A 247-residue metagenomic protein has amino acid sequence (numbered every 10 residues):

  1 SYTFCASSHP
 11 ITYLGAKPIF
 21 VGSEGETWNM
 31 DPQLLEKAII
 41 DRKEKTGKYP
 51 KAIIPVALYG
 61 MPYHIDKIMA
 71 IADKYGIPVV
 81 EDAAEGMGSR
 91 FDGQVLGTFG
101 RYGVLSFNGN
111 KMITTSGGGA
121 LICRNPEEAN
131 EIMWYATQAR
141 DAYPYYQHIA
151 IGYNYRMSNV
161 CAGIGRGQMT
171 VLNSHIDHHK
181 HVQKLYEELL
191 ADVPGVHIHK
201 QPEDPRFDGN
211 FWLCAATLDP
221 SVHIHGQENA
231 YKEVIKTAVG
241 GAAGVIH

Functional and structural regions predicted by a protein language model:
S1-P32, L58: Substrate-binding/gating loop at the entrance of the active-site cleft, primarily in PLP-dependent aminotransferase-like
T3, N110-M112, E203-P205: Short polar/acidic secondary-structure junctions
A6, Y13, K48, G97-F99 (+3 more regions): A generic fold-level signal
H9-I11, I71, V160: Hydrophobic/aromatic ligand-binding patch that stacks against planar heteroaromatic rings of cofactors or nucleotides
F20-G22, L105, K200: Structural signal for conserved beta-strand scaffold positions within catalytic alpha/beta enzyme cores
E26-T115, A120-I122, E127: Active-site phosphate-binding strand-loop segment of PLP-dependent enzymes
Q33-K37, K45-K48, A52-V56, M61 (+4 more regions): PLP-dependent aminotransferase class I/II
